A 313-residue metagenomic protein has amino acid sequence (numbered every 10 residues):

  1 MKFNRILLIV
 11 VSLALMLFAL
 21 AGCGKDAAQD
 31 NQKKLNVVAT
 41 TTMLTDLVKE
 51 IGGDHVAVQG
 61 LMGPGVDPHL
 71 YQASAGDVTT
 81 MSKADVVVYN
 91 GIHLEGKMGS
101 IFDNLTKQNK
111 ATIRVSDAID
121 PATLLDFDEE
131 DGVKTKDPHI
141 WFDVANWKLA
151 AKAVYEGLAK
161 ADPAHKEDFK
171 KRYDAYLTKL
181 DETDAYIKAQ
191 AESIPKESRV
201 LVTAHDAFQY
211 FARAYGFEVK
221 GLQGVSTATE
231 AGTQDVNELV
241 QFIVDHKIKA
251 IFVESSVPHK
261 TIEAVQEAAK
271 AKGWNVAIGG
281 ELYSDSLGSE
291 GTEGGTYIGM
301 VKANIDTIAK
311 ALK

Functional and structural regions predicted by a protein language model:
K2, I9, A19, C23-K313: Extracytoplasmic metal-acquisition and chelation regions
A14-L17: Alpha-helical transmembrane segments
